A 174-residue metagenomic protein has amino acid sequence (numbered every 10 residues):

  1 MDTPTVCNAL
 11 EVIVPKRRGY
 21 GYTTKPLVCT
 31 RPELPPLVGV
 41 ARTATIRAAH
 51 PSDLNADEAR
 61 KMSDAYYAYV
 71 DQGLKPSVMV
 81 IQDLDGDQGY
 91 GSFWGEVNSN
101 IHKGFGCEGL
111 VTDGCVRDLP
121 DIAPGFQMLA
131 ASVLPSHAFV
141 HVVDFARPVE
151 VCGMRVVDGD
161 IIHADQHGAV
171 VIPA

Functional and structural regions predicted by a protein language model:
M1-G73: Intrinsically disordered, low-complexity regions enriched in acidic/Ser/Thr/Pro/Gln residues
L10, H102, D160-I162: Buried hydrophobic positions in well-ordered alpha/beta secondary-structure cores of metabolic enzymes
Y20-Y22, I46, V80-Q82, L110-G114 (+2 more regions): General beta-strand structural signal in soluble alpha/beta enzymes
Y69-T112: Extracellular/luminal Protease-associated
S99-L134, A138: Ligand/cofactor pocket segment of small-molecule handling proteins
A131-A174: Acidic, glycine-rich flexible loop/linker segments
